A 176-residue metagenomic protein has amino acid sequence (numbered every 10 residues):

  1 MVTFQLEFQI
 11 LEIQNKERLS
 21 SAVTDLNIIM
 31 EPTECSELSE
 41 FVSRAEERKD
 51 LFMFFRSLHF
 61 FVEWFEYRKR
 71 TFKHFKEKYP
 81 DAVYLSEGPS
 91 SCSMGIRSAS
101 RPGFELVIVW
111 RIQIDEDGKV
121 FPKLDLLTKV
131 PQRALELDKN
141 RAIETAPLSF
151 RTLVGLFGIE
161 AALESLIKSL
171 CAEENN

Functional and structural regions predicted by a protein language model:
M1-N176: Charged, low-complexity assembly regions of eukaryotic complex subunits
